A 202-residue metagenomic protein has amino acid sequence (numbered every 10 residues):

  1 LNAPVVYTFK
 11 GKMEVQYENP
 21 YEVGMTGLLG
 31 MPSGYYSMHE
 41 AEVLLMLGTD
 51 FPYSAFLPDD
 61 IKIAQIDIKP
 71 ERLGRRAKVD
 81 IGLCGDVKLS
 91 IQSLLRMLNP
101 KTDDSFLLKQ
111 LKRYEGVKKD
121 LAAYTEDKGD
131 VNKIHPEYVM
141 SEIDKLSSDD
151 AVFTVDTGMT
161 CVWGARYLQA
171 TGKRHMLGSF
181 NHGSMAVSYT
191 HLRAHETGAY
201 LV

Functional and structural regions predicted by a protein language model:
L1-I68, T171-Y189: Glycine-rich, anion-gripping cofactor-binding loops and their flanking helix/strand elements in enzyme active sites
L1-P20, K112-S184: Cofactor-pocket helix-loop regions in the catalytic cores of large enzyme subunits
P32, Y36-H39, L89-Q92, E137-S141 (+2 more regions): Short, contiguous clusters of charged residues that form electrostatic/catalytic patches at enzyme active sites, used
Y53-A55, L73, Q92, W163: Glycine/Thr-rich phosphate-binding loops of Rossmann-like dinucleotide-binding domains
D60-T157: Phosphate/pyrophosphate-binding active-site segments
T190-T197: Conserved small/polar residues in nucleotide/adenosyl-binding loops
